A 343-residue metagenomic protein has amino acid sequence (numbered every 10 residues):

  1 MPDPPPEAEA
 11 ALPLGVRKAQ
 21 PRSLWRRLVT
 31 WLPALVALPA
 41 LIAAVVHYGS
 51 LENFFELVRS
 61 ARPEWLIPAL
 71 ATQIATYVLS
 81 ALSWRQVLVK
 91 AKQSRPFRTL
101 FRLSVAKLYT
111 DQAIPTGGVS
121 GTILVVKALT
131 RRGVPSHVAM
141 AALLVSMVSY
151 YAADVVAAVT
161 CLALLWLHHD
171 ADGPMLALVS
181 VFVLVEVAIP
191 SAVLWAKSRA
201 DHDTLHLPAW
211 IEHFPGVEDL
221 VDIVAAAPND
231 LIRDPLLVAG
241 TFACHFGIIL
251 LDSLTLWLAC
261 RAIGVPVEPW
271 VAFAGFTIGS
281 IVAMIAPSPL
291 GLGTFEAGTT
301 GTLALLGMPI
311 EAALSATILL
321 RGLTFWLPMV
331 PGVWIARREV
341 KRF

Functional and structural regions predicted by a protein language model:
M1-V105, L164, H168-M284, I310 (+2 more regions): Predominantly cytoplasmic-facing regulatory/coupling regions of multi-pass membrane proteins
P5-A10, T110-V119, I123-L124: Cytoplasmic juxtamembrane interface segments
F54, T116, A141, Y150-Y151 (+1 more regions): Juxtamembrane "helix-exit" motif at the C-terminal end of transmembrane alpha-helices
L79, K92, A106-I114, G118 (+2 more regions): Generic short alpha-helical segment signal, independent of protein family or function, capturing local helix propensity
Q86, G118-R131, T160, P287-L305 (+1 more regions): Re-entrant/interfacial helical elements at transmembrane boundaries that shape and gate the permeation pathway
R98-R102, T116-T122, R131-V148, M308-L319: Membrane-interface alpha-helices at helix entry/exit sites of multi-pass transporters
A106-I114, V138-V159, F182-E186, S315-V330: Membrane-embedded alpha-helical segments of transport systems, primarily multispan ion/solute transporters
A106-P115, R261, T277-E296: Transmembrane alpha-helix interface/packing and boundary motifs in multi-pass membrane proteins, characterized by
